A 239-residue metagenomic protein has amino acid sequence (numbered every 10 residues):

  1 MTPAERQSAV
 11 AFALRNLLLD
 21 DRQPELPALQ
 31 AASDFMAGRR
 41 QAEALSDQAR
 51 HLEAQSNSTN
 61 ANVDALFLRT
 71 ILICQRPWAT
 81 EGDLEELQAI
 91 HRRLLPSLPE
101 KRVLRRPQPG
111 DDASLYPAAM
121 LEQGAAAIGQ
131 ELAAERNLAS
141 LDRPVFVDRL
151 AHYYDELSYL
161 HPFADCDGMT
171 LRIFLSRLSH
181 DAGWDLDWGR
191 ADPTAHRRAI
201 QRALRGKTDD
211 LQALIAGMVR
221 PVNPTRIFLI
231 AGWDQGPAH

Functional and structural regions predicted by a protein language model:
M1-H239: FIC/Doc superfamily catalytic core
